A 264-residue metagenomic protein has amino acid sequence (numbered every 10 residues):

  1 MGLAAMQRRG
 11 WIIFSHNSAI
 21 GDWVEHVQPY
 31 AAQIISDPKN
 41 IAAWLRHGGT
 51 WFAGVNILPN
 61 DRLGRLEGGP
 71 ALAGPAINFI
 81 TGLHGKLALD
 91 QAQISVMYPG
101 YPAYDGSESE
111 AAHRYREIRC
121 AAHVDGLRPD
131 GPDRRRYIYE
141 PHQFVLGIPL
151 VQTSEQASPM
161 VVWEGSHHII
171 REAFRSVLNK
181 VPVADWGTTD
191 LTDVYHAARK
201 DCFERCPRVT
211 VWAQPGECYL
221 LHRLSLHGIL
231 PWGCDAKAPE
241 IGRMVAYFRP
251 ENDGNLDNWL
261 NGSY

Functional and structural regions predicted by a protein language model:
M1-L3: Short acidic N-proximal helix/loop "leader" segments that mark the beginning of a domain or an inter-domain linker
M6-R9, D22-R208: Non-heme Fe(II) oxygenase catalytic core, chiefly the N-lobe of the double-stranded beta-helix
W11-S18: Short amphipathic
I13, Q143-V145, R208, C218 (+1 more regions): Intrinsic-disorder/low-complexity, polar/charged segments enriched in Ser/Thr/Lys/Arg/Asp/Glu/Gln
H16, G165, F248: Active-site donor-binding loop signature of nucleotide-sugar glycosyltransferases
A19-W23, G254-D257: Short, surface-exposed beta-strand/loop "edge" segments at domain boundaries and coil↔beta transitions
E172-R175, P215, L220-Y264: Non-heme Fe(II)/2-oxoglutarate
